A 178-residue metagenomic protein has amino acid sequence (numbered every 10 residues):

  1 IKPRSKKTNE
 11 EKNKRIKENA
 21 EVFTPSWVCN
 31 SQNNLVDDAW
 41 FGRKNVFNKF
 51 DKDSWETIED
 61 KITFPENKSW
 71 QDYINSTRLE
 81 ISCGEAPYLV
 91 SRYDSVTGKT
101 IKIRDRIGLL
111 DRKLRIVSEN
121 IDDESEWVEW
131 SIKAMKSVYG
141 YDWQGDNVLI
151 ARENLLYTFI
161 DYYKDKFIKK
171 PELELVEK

Functional and structural regions predicted by a protein language model:
I1-S31, L35, G42-R43: A short N-terminal interaction module
W40-K178: Conserved S-adenosyl-L-methionine
